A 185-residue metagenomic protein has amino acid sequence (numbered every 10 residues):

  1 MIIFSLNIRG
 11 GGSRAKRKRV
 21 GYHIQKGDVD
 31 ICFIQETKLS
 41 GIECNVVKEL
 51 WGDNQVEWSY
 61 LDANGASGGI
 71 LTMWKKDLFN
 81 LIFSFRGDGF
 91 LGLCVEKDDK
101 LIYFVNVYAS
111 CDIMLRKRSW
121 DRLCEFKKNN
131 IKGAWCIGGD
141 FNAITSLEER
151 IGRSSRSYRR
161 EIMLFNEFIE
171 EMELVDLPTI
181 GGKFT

Functional and structural regions predicted by a protein language model:
M1-T185: A shared catalytic/ligand-binding motif for oxyanion handling
